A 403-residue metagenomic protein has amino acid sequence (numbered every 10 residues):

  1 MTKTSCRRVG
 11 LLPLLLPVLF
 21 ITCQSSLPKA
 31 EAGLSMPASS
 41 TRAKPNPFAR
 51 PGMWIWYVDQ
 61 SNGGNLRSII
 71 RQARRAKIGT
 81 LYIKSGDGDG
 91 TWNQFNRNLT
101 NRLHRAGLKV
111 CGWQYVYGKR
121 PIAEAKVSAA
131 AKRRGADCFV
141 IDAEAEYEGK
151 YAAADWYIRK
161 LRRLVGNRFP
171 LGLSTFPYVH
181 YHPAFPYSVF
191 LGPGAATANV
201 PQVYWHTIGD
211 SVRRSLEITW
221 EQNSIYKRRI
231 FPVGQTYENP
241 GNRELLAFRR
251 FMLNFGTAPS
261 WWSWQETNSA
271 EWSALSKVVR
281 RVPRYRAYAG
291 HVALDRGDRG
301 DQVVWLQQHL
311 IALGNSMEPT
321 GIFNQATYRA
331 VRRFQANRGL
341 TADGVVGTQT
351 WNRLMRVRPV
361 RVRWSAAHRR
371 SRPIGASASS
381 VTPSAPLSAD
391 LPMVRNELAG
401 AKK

Functional and structural regions predicted by a protein language model:
G33-A73, I78-G79, K84-D87, Q114-G118 (+1 more regions): Boundary/entry segment of secreted carbohydrate-active catalytic domains
A49, W56-S61, V279-G321, V360-A378 (+3 more regions): Acidic, Ser/Thr/Pro/Gly-enriched interdomain connector segments
Y57, K109-R120, I158-A184, R228-N239: Aromatic-lined carbohydrate-recognition surfaces of secreted/lumenal glycan-active proteins
V58-R75, R120-R133, H180-G192, G241-F251: Short, acidic/polar
Y82-D87, V127-A153: Active-site groove signature of glycoside hydrolases
A136-Y147, P183-V212, W262-T267: Aromatic- and acid-rich polysaccharide-binding/catalytic face of secreted or lumenal carbohydrate-active enzymes
Y204-I208, R228-R286: Substrate-binding cleft of secreted/luminal carbohydrate-active enzymes
L294-R356: Short acidic, glycine/serine/threonine-rich helix-capping segments at coil-helix boundaries
